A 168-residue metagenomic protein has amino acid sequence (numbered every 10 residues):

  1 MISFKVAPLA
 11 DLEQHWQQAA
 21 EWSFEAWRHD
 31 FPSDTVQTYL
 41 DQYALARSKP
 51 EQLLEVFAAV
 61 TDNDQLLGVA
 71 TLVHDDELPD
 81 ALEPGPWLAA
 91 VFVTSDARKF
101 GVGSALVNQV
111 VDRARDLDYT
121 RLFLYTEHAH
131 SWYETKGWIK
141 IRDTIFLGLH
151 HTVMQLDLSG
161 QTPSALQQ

Functional and structural regions predicted by a protein language model:
M1-Q18, S159-Q168: Conserved N-terminal entry element of GNAT/NAT acetyltransferase domains
S23, R28-T61, E77: Active-site rim helix/loop that mediates acceptor-substrate recognition in acyltransferases
V56-A58, D64-D75, W87, F92: Conserved beta-strand in the GNAT
D76-P84: A short, polar/charged loop-to-alpha-helix boundary motif
A97, G101-Q109: Conserved acetyl-CoA pyrophosphate-binding loop and the N-cap/start of the following alpha-helix in GNAT-like
A114-T126: Conserved GNAT acetyl-CoA-binding A-motif
Y125-A129, R142-Q168: C-terminal "cap" of GNAT-fold acetyltransferases
E134-T144: Conserved acetyl-CoA-binding loop of GNAT-fold acetyltransferases
